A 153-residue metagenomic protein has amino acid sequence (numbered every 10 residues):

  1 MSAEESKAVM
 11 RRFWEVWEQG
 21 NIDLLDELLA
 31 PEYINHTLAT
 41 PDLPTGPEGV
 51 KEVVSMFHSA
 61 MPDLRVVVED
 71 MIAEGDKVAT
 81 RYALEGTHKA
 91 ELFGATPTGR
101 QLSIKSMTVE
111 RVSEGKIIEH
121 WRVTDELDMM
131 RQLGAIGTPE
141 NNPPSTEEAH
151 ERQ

Functional and structural regions predicted by a protein language model:
M1-Q153: C-terminal and inter-domain tail/linker signature
